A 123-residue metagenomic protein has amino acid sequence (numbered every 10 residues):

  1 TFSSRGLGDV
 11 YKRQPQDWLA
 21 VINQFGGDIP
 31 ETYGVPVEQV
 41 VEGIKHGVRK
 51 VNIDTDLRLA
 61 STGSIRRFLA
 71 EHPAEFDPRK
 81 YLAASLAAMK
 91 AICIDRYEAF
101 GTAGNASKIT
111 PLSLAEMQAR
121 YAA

Functional and structural regions predicted by a protein language model:
T1-Y11: Single conserved hydrophobic/aromatic residue that forms the stacking wall/gate of nucleotide- or nucleobase-binding
G8-D9, E31, V51-I53: Hydrophobic faces of well-ordered beta-strands that scaffold small-molecule active sites in alpha/beta enzyme cores
K12-I22, Y33-V35: Long, repeat-rich segments with strong aromatic
K12-P15, I29, R58-A60: Short, small-residue-enriched loops and turns at beta-alpha junctions that line or gate enzyme active sites
Q24, E38-A123: C-terminal alpha-helical cap/extension of soluble enzyme domains
G26-T32: Active-site mouth loops of central-metabolism enzymes
